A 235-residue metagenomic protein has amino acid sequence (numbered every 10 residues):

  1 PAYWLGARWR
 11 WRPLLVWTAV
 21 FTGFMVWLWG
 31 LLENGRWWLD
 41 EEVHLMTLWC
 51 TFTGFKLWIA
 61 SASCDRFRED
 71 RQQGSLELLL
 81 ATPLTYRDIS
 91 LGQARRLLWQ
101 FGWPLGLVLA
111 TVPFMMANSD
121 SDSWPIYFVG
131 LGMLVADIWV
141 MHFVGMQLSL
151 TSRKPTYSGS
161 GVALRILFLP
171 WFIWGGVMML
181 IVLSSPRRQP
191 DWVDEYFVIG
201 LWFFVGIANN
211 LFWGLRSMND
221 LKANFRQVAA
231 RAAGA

Functional and structural regions predicted by a protein language model:
P1-L76, Y86-A235: Hydrophobic alpha-helical transmembrane segments of membrane proteins
